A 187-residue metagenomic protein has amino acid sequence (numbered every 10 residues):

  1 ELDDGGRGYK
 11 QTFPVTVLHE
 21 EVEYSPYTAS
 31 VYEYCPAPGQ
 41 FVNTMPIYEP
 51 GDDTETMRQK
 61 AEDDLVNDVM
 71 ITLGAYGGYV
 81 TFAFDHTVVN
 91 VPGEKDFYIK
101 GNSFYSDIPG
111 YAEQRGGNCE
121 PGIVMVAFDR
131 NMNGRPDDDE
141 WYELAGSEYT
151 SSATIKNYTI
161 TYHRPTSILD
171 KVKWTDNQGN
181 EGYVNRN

Functional and structural regions predicted by a protein language model:
G5-G6, M45: Intrinsic disorder/low-complexity detector
R7-E21: C-terminal edge beta-strand
H19-G122, R130, E140-N187: A domain-level signal for the mature, folded cores of soluble proteins
A127-G134: Short loop/turn segments immediately following beta-strands, especially the blade-tip and inter-blade linker loops
